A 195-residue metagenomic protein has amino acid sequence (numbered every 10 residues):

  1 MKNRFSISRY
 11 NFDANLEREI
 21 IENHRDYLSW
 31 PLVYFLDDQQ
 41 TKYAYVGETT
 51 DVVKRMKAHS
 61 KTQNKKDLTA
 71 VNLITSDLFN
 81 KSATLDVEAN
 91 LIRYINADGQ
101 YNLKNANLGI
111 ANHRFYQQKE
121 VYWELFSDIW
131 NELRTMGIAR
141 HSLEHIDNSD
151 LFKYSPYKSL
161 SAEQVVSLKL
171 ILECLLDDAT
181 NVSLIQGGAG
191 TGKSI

Functional and structural regions predicted by a protein language model:
M1-K54, A58, S82: GIY-YIG nuclease catalytic motif and its immediate N-terminal context
W30-P31, Y43, V52-I138: Structure-specific nucleic-acid interaction/processing domains
T69-A70, H145-D150, A179: Short acidic (Asp/Glu) and glycine-rich catalytic loops that position anionic groups and cofactors
H141-L160: Conserved adenine-nucleotide phosphate-binding loops and their immediately adjacent elements
P156-N181: N-terminal pre-P-loop "Q-motif" helix
I185: Hydrophobic anchor at the beta1->P-loop junction of P-loop NTPases
G188-A189: P-loop (Walker A) phosphate-binding loop of NTP-binding proteins
K193: Conserved lysine of the Walker
